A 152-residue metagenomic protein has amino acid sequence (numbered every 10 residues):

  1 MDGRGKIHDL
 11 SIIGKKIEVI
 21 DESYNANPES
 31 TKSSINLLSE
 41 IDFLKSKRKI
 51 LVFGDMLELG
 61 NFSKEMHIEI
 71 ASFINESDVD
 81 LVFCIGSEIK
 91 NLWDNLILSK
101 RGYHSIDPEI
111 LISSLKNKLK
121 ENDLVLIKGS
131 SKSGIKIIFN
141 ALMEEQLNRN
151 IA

Functional and structural regions predicted by a protein language model:
M1-A152: ATP-dependent carboxylate-amine ligase
